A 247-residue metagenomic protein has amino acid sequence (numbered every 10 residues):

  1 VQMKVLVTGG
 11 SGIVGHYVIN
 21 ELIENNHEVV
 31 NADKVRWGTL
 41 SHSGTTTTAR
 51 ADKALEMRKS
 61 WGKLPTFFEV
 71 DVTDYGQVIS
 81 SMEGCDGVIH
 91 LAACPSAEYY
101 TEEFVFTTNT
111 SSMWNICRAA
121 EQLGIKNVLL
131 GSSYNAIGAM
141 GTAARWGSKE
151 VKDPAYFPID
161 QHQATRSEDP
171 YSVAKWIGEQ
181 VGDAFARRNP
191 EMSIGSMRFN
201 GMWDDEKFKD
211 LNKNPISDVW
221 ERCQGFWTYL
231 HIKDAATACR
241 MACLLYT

Functional and structural regions predicted by a protein language model:
V5-N25: N-terminal Rossmann NAD(P)H-binding glycine-rich loop of SDR-like oxidoreductase domains
W61-T108: NAD(P)H-binding glycine-rich loop region in Rossmannoid oxidoreductase-like domains and their noncatalytic homologs
T73, F104-S112, V173-A174, L230: Glycine-rich NAD(P)-binding loop of the Rossmann-fold in SDR/ketoreductase-type enzymes
N115-E168: Conserved Rossmann-fold NAD(P)-dependent oxidoreductase catalytic core, especially the SDR/UDP-sugar
I137-G138, D169-P170, R187-K213: Flexible, glycine-rich beta-alpha linker
A155-F157, H162-S193: Active-site Tyr-X1-5-Lys
V173, G195-M202, K209, V219-A242: Substrate-positioning beta->alpha
Y246-T247: Conserved small/polar residues in nucleotide/adenosyl-binding loops
